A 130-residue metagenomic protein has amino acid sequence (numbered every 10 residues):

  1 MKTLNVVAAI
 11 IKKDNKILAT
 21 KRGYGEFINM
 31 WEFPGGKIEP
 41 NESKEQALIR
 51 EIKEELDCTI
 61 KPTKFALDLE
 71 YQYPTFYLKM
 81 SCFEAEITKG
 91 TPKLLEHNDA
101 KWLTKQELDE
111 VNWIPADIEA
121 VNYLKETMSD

Functional and structural regions predicted by a protein language model:
M1, K125-D130: Generic C-terminal helix-cap and adjacent flexible tail
M1-I17: Conserved N-terminal beta-strand and adjoining loop/helix that marks the start of the Nudix/MutT-like hydrolase domain
A9, K44, L48-K53, F65 (+2 more regions): Hydrophobic packing within well-folded, soluble alpha/beta domains
I11-K12, A19, A85-I87, W102: Conserved hydrophobic "DFG−1" position in protein kinase catalytic cores
K16-E54: Conserved Nudix-box catalytic region and its N-terminal flanking loop in Nudix hydrolases and closely related
T59-K61, L69-T91, K101: Active-site-adjacent beta-strand/loop module that shapes the phosphate/pyrophosphate-binding cleft
E84, K93-L124: NUDIX/MutT-family hydrolases
